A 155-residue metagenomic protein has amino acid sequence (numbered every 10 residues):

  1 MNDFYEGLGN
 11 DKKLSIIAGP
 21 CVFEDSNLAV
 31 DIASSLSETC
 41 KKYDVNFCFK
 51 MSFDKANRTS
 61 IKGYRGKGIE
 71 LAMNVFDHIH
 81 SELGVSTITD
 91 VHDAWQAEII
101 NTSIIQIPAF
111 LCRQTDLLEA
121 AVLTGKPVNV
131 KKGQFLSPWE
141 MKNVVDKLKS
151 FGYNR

Functional and structural regions predicted by a protein language model:
M1-V75: Conserved N-terminal beta1-alpha1 strand-loop-helix module at the mouth
K13-I17, D54-A56, A97-I99, T124-G125 (+1 more regions): A short alpha-helix capping/helix-coil boundary motif
I16-G19, F47-M51, T87-T89, I105-I107 (+2 more regions): Hydrophobic faces of well-ordered beta-strands that scaffold small-molecule active sites in alpha/beta enzyme cores
S37-K41, F76-S81, V122, V145-K149: Surface-exposed amphipathic alpha-helices with a cationic face
M51-Q106, C112-L118: N-terminal active-site wall of soluble small-molecule enzyme domains
T59, T102, I107-R155: Conserved anion-binding
